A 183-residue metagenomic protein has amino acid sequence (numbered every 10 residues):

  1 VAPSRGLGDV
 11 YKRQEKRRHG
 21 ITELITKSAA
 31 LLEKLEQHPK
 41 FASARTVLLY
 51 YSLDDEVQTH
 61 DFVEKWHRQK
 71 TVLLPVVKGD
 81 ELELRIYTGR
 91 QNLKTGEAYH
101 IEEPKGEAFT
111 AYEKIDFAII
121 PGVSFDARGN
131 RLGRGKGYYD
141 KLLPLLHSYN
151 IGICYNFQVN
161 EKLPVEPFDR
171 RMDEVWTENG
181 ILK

Functional and structural regions predicted by a protein language model:
V1-L7, Y11: Single conserved hydrophobic/aromatic residue that forms the stacking wall/gate of nucleotide- or nucleobase-binding
R5, R18, E113-A118, A127-N130 (+1 more regions): Surface-exposed, charge/polar-rich loops and edge strands
R13-T26: Acidic/glycine-enriched edge-of-secondary-structure segments
E23-F41, V57: A short, well-structured juxtamembrane/interface segment
T46-F109, C154-V165: Extended, well-folded interaction surfaces typified by the phenylalanyl-tRNA synthetase beta subunit core
V47, A118-I119: Receiver (REC) domain switch-region micro-motif
